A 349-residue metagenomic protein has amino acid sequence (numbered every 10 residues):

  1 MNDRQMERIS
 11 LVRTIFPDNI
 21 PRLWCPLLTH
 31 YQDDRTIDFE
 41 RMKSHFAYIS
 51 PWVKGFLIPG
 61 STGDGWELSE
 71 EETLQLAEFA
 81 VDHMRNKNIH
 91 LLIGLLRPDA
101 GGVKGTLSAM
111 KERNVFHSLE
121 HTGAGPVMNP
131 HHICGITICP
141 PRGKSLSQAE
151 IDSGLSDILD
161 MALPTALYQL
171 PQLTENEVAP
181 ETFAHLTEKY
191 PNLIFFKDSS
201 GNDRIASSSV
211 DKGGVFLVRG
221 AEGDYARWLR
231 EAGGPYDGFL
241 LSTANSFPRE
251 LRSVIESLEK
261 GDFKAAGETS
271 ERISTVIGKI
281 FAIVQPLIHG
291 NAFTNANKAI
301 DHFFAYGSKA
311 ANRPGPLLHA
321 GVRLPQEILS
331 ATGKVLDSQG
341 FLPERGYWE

Functional and structural regions predicted by a protein language model:
N2-E175, R313-R323, K334-E349: Active-site beta->alpha loop and helix N-cap motifs at the rims of alpha/beta catalytic domains
N2-T14, N19, W24-T29, P51-V53 (+2 more regions): C-terminal alpha-helical cap/extension of soluble enzyme domains
D38-R41, H45, E72, L76 (+13 more regions): General structural feature for long, well-ordered alpha-helical segments within catalytic domains of soluble enzymes
V81, A226, K298: Short glycine-/small-residue-rich flexible loop motifs, especially phosphate/cofactor-binding loops
A109, E188-P191, V215-V218, V322-L336: A short, hydrophobic/aromatic-rich structural module that often spans a beta strand with its adjoining loop
D157-A166, L170-H289: Catalytic alpha/beta core domains of metabolic enzymes, predominantly
